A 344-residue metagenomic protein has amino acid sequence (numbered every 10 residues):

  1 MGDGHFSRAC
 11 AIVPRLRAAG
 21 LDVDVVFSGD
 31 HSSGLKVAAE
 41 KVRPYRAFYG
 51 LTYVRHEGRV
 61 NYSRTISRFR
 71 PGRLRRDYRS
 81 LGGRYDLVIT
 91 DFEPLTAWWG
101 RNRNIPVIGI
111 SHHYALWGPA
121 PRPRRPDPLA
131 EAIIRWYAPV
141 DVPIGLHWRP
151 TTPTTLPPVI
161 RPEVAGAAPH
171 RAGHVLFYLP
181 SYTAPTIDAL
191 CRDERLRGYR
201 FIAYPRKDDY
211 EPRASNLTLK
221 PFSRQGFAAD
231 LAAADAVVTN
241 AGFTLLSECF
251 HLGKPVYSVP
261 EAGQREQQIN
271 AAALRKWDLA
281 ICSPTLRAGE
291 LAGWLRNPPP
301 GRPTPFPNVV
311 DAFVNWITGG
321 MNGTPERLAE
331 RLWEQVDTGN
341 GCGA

Functional and structural regions predicted by a protein language model:
H5-L16: Short amphipathic alpha-helix
V13, V159-A236, G289: Donor-nucleotide binding loops and adjacent catalytic segments primarily of GT-B fold Leloir glycosyltransferases
A18-R70: Conserved nucleotide-sugar phosphate-binding/catalytic loop shared by glycosyltransferases and other
G58-L87, F92-L95: Conserved nucleotide-sugar donor-binding subdomain of glycosyltransferases
L87-L95, W99, G109, D230-I269: A donor-sugar binding/catalytic signature common to diverse glycosyltransferases and related nucleotide-sugar
G118-A184, A203-K207: A nucleotide-sugar donor-handling region in carbohydrate enzymes
F250-G301: Catalytic binding pocket for nucleotide-activated donors in carbohydrate/polymer assembly enzymes
A292-A344: C-terminal amphipathic helix plus adjacent low-complexity, charged tail appended to glycosyltransferase catalytic
